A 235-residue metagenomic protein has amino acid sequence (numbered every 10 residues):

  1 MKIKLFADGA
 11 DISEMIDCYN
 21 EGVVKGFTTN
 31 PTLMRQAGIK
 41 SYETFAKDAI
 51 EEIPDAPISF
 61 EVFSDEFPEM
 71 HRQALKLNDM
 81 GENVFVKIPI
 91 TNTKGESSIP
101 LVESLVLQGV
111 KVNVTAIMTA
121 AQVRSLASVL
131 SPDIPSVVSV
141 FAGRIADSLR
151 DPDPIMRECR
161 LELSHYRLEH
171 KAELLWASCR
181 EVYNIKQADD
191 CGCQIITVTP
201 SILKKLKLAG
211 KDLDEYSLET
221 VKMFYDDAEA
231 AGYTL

Functional and structural regions predicted by a protein language model:
M1-I16, N20-V24, T28-Q108, V137 (+1 more regions): Active-site beta->alpha loop and helix N-cap motifs at the rims of alpha/beta catalytic domains
E96, E103, V110-K204, G210-A231: Catalytic alpha/beta core domains of metabolic enzymes, predominantly
